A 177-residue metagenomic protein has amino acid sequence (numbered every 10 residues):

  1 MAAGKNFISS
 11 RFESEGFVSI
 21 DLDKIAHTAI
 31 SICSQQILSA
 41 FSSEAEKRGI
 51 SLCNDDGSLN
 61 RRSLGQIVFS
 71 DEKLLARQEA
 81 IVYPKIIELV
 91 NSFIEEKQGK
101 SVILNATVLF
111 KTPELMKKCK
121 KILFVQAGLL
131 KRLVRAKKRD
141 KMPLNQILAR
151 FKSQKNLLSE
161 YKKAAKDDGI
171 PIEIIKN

Functional and structural regions predicted by a protein language model:
M1: The conserved Walker
K5-N6: Walker A/P-loop
S14-L22, Q35: Post-Walker A helix-loop "phosphate-sensing" segment adjacent to the P-loop in P-loop NTPases
H27-Q98: ATP-dependent small-molecule kinase phosphotransfer cores that center on conserved nucleotide phosphate-binding segments
S34, L38, Q126-K137, L144 (+1 more regions): An amphipathic alpha-helix signature
E88-E96, V102-K138: ATP-dependent NMP and nucleoside kinases share a basic, alpha-helical "lid"
L115-K117, K138-N177: Small-molecule kinase domains that catalyze NTP-dependent phosphoryl transfer to phosphate-bearing small molecules
